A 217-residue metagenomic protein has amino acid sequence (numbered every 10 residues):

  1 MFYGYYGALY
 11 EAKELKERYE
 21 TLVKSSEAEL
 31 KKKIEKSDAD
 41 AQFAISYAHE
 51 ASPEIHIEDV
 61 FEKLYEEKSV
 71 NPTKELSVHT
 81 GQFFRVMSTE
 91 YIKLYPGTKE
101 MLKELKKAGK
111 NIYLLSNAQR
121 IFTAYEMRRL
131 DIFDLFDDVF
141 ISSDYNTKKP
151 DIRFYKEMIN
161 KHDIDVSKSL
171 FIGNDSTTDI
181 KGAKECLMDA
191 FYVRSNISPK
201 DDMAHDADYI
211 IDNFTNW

Functional and structural regions predicted by a protein language model:
M1-P96: N-terminal helical cap/lid subdomain that shapes the substrate entry/recognition surface in HAD-like hydrolases
G4, Y10-K13, E75-S77, K93 (+3 more regions): Asp-based, Mg2+/Mn2+-dependent phosphohydrolase catalytic module
